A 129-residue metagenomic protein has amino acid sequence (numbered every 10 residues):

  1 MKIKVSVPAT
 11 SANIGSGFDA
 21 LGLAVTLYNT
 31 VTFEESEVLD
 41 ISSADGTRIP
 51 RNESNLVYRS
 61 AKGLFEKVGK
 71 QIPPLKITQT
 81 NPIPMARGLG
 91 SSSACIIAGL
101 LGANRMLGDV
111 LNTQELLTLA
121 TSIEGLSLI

Functional and structural regions predicted by a protein language model:
M1-R87, D109: ATP-binding N-lobe of GHMP and related small-molecule kinases
Q71-I129: Gly/Ser-rich oxyanion-binding loop with an adjacent helix/lid that shapes the negatively charged ligand pocket
